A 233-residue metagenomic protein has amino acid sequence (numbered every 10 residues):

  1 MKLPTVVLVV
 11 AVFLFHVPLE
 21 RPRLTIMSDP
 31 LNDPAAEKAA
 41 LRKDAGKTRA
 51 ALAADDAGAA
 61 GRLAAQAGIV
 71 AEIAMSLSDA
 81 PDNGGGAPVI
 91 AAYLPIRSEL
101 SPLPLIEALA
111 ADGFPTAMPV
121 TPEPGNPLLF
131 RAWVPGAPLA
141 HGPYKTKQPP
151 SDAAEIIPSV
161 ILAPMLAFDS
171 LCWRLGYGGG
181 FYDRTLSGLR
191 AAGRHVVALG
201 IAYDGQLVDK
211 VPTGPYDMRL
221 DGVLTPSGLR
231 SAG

Functional and structural regions predicted by a protein language model:
M1-V7, R21: Compositionally biased, low-complexity intrinsically disordered regions
L14, P18-A36, A40, K47-A54 (+3 more regions): Surface-exposed, charge/polar-rich loops and edge strands
L24-I157: N-terminal active-site beta-alpha-beta segment that forms phosphate/nucleotide-binding and substrate-recognition loops
L94, M165, S227: Glycine-rich, N-terminal phosphate-binding loop of Rossmann-like dinucleotide-binding domains
I96-S98, L166-S170: Short glycine-rich anion-binding loops that position phosphate/pyrophosphate groups of nucleotides and phosphorylated
